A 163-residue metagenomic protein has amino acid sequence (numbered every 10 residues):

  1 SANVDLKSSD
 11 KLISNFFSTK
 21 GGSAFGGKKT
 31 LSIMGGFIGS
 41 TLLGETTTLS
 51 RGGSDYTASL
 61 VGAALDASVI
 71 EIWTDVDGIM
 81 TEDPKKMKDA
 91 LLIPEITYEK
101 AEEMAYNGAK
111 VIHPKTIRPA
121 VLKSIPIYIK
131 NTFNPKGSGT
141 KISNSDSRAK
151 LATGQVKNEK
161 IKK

Functional and structural regions predicted by a protein language model:
S1-I117: Nucleotide/pyrophosphate-binding catalytic subdomain
N3, N15, N107, N131-N134 (+2 more regions): Detector for Asparagine
M80, I129, F133-R148: Terminal amphipathic helices with adjacent charged low-complexity linkers/tails
K85, S124, S143-N144: Short amphipathic alpha-helical patches
H113, S124-N131: Acidic/polar loop patches that form or flank catalytic/metal-binding clefts of enzymes that bind anionic ligands
A120: Acidic-aromatic/histidine active-site loop/patch
T140-K163: A conserved regulatory-domain signal marking ACT and ACT-like small-molecule sensing domains and adjacent regulatory
